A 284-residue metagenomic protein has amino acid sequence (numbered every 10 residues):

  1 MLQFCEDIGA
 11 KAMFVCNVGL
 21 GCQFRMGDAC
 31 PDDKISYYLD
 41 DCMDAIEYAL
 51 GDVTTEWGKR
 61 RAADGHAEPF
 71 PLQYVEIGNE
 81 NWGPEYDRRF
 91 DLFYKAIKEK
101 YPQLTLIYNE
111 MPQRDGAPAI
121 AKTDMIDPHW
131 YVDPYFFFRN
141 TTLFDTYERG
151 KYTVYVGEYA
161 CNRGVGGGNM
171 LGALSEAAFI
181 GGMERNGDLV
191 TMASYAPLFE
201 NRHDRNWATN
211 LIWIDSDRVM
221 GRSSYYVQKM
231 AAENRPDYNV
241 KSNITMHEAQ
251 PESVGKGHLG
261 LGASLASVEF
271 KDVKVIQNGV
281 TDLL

Functional and structural regions predicted by a protein language model:
M1-L104, Y108-R114, I120-D124, F137: N-terminal catalytic cores of secreted or lumenal carbohydrate-active enzymes
Q3-F4, Y94-L106, A117, D124-M125 (+1 more regions): Catalytic-core region of carbohydrate-active enzymes that cleave or remodel glycosidic bonds
V15-G19, S194-E200, N206, S242-M246: Acidic carboxylate-rich catalytic motifs and surrounding loops in phosphoryl-/glycosyl-chemistry enzymes
L72, V156, F270-D272: Hydrophobic residues on conserved beta-strands that form the core of alpha/beta folds
V75, I126, K271-V275: Extracellular beta-strand elements of beta-rich domains used for carbohydrate recognition/degradation or cell-matrix
R89-D91, F136, H203-R205, G279-L284: Short acidic, Gly/Pro-enriched loop/turn segments at secondary-structure junctions
K241, A249-L284: Extracellular glycan-recognition regions
